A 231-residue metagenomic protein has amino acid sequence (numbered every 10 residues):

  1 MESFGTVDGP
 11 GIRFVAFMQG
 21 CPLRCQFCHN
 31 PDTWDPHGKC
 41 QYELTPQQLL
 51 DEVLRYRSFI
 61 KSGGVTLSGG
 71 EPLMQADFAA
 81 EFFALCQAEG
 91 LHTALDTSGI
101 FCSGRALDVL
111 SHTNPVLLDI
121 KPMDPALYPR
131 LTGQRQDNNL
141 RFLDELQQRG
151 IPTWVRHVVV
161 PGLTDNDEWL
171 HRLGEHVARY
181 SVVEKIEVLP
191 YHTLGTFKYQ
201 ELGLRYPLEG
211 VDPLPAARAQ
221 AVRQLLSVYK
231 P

Functional and structural regions predicted by a protein language model:
M1-S3: Residue-level recognition of beta-strand microenvironments
T6-E43: Canonical Radical SAM [4Fe-4S] cluster-binding loop centered on the CxxxCxxC motif and its immediate flanking residues
T33-C40, P129-R135, G203-V211: Short glycine-enriched, charge-decorated loop/helix-capping segments at active-site entrances that position
C40-L54: Short microdomains enriched in Cys/His and/or Lys/Arg
L50, L54-G64, G69, L73-L194 (+1 more regions): Conserved AdoMet/S-adenosylmethionine-binding subsite of the radical SAM
E184, Q200-L225: A structural motif corresponding to the C-terminal lobe/cap of the Radical SAM core domain
